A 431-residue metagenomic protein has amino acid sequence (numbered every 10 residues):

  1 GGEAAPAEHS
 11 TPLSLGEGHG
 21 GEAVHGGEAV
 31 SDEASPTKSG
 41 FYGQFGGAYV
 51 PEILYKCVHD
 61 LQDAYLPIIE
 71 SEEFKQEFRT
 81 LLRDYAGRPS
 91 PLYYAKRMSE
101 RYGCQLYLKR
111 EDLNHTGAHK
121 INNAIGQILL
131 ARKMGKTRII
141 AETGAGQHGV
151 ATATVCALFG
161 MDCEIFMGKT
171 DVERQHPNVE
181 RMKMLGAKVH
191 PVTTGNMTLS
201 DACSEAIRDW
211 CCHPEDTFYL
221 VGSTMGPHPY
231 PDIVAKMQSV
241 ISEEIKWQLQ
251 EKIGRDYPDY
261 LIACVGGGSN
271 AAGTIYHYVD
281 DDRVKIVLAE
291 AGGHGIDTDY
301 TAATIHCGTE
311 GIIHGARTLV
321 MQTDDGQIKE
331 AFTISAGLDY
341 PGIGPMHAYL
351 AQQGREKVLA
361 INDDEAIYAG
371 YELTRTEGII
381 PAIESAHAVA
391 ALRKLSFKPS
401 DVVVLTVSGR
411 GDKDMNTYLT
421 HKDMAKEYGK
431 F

Functional and structural regions predicted by a protein language model:
G16-G18: Glycine-biased, low-complexity coil/linker segments
E33-S35, F41-G46, D63-K136: Positively charged, low-complexity intrinsically disordered leader regions
R110-N123, I139-G149, G195, Q238 (+5 more regions): Active-site nucleophile and cofactor-binding loops and adjacent substrate-binding regions of central metabolic enzymes
H115, A131-G168, D256-N270, I286-A289 (+1 more regions): A short, small-residue-rich loop immediately preceding and capping a beta-strand
G117, I121-Q127, A141-F159, E173-H176 (+4 more regions): Short glycine/serine/threonine-rich phosphate/pyrophosphate-binding segments that cradle anionic phosphate groups
I140, H148-A206, D297-G308, T417-T420: Active-site-proximal loop->helix
C203-P229, I233, R255, D280-R283 (+2 more regions): Active-site/ligand-binding loops adjacent to catalytic centers
V284-A289, A391-F431: Catalytic phosphate/nucleotide-handling subdomain of diverse soluble enzymes
